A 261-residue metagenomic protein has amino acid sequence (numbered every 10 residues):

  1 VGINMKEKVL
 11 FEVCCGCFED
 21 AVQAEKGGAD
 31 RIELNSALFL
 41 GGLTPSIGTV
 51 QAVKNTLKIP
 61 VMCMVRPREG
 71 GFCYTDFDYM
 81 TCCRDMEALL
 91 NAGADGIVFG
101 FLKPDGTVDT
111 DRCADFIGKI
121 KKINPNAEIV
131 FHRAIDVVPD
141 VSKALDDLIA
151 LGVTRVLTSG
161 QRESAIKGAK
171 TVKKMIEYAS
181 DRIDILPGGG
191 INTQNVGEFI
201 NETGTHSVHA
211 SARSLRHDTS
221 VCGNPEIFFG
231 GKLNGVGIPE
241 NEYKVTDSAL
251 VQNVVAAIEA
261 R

Functional and structural regions predicted by a protein language model:
K6-C17, V65-T81, L102, I129-D140: Active-site mouth loops of central-metabolism enzymes
V9-V13, I32-L34, V61-V65, I97-F99 (+4 more regions): Hydrophobic faces of well-ordered beta-strands that scaffold small-molecule active sites in alpha/beta enzyme cores
G16-K26, C73-M86, D136-L151, M175 (+2 more regions): Catalytic cores of alpha/beta
G27-I32, L57-P60, G93-G96, K122 (+5 more regions): Glycine-enriched alpha-helix->loop->beta-strand junction motifs that scaffold or abut catalytic
E33-L43, A88, A92-P104, V153-I166 (+1 more regions): Glycine-rich phosphate-binding active-site loops on the catalytic face of alpha/beta enzymes
G42-E69, V108-F131, A169-N192, G230-G231 (+1 more regions): Alpha-helix-loop-beta-strand connector modules within alpha/beta enzyme cores
Q51-L90, F99: Structural motif corresponding to the early beta-alpha repeats
A94-T154: Hydrophobic, well-structured mid-protein blocks that either form specific transmembrane helices
